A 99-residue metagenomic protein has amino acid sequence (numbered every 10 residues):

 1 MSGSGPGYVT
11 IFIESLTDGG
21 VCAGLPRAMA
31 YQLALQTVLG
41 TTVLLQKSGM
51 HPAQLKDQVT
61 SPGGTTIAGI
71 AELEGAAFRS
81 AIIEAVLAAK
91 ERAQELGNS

Functional and structural regions predicted by a protein language model:
M1-V21, Q32-L45, G64: Active-site-proximal catalytic alpha-helix in oxidoreductases
M1-Y8, P26-M29, H51, I70 (+1 more regions): Conserved Rossmann-fold dehydrogenase catalytic segment
A23, R27, R79: Catalytic cores of soluble, metal-dependent hydrolases
L35-S99: NAD(P)-dependent Rossmann-like dehydrogenase/reductase catalytic/cofactor-binding core
